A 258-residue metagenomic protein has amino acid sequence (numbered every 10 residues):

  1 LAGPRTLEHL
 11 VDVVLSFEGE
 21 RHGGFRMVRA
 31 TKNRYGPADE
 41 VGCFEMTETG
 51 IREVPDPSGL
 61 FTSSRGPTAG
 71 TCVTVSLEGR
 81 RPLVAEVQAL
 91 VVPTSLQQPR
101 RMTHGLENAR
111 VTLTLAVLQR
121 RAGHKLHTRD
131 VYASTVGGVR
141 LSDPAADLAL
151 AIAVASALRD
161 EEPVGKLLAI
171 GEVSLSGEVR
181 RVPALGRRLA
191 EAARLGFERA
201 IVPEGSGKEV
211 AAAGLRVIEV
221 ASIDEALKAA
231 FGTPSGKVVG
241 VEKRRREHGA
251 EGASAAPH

Functional and structural regions predicted by a protein language model:
L1-H258: Peripheral, non-AAA+ core regions of ATP-driven protein-machinery
